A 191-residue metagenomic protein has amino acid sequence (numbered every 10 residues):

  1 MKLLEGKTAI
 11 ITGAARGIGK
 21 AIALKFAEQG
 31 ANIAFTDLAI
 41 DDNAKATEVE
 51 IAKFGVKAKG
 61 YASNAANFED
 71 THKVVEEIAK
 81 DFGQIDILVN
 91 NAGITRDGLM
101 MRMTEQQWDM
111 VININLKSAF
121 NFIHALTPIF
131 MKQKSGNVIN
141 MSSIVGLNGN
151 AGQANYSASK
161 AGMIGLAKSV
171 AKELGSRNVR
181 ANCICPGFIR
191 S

Functional and structural regions predicted by a protein language model:
L3-A34: Canonical Rossmann dinucleotide-binding motif of NAD(H)/NADP(H)-dependent dehydrogenases/reductases, specifically
A31-A46: Conserved glycine-rich Rossmann-like NAD(P)H-binding loop of the short-chain dehydrogenase/reductase
D41, A62-V74, E105: The beta1-alpha1 cofactor-binding region of Rossmann-like NAD(H)/NADP(H)-dependent oxidoreductases
L99-M100, Q107-I112: Substrate-binding pocket helix/loop in short-chain dehydrogenase/reductase
I123, S159, A167: Active-site helix of classical SDR
P128, K172-S176: Alpha-helical segment proximal to the catalytic Tyr-Lys
S143: Residue(s) in the substrate-gating loop at a strand-loop-helix junction that position the organic substrate next
